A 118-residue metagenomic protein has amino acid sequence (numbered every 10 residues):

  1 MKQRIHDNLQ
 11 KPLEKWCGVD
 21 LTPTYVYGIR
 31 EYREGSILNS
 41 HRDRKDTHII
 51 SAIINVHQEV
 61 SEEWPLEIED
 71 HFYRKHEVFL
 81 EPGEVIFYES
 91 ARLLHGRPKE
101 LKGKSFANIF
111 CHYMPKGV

Functional and structural regions predicted by a protein language model:
M1-G28: Signature of the catalytic double-stranded beta-helix
K15-L21, Q58-S61, L101: Secondary-structure boundary elements
E34-L93, K104-I109, P115-V118: Catalytic core of non-heme Fe(II) oxygenases with the double-stranded beta-helix
R97-G103: Short proline/glycine-enriched turn/loop segments at secondary-structure junctions
